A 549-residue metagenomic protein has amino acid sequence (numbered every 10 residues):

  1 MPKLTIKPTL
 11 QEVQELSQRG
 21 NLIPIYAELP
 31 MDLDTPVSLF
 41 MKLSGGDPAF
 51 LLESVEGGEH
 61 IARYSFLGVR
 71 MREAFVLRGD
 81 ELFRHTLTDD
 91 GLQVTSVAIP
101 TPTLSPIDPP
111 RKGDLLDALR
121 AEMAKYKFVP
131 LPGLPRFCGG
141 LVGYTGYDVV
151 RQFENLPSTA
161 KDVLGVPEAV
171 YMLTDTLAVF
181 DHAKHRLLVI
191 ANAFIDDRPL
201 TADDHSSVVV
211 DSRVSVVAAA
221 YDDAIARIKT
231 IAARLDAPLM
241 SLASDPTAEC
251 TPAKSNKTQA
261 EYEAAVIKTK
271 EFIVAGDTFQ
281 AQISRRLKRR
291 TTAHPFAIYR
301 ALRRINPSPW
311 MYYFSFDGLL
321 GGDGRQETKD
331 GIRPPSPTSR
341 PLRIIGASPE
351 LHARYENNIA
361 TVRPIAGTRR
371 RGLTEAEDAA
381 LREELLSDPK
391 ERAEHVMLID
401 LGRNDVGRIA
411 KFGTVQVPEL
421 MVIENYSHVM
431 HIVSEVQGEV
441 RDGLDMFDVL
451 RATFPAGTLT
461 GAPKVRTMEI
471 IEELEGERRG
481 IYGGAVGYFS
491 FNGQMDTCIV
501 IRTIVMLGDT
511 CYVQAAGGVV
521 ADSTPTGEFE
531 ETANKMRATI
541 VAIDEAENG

Functional and structural regions predicted by a protein language model:
P2-G324, K329, R333, P337-G549: Extended alpha-helical targeting/anchoring segments, especially N-terminal organellar/secretory targeting helices
